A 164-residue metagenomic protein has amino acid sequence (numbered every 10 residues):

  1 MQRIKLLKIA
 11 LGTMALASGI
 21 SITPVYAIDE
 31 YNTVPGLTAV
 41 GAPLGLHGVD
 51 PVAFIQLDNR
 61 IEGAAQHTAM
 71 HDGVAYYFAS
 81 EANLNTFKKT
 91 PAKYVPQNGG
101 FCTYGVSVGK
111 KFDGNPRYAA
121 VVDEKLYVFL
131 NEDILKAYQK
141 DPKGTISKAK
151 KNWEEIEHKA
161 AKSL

Functional and structural regions predicted by a protein language model:
R3-A15: N-terminal export leaders
A17-V25: C-terminal segment of classical bacterial N-terminal signal peptides
V25-L164: Charged, low-complexity intrinsically disordered segments
